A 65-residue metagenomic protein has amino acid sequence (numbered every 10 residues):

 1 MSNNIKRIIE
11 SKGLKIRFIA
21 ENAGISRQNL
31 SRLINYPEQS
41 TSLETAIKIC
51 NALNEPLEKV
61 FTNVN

Functional and structural regions predicted by a protein language model:
M1-K15: A short, Lys/Arg-rich alpha-helix, primarily the initiator
I9, A20, C50: The alpha-helix within a helix-turn-helix
E10, G24, N35, N65: Residue-level detection of the helix-turn-helix DNA-binding "recognition helix"
R17, Q28, E58: Key DNA-contact positions within bacterial/archaeal DNA-binding proteins
I25-Q39: Recognition helix of helix-turn-helix/homeodomain-like DNA-binding domains that insert into the DNA major groove
E38-K48: Short, basic-rich loop-to-helix N-cap that marks the start of a DNA-contacting helix
N54-N65: Short C-terminal boundary/hinge segments that cap the last helix of small helical domains
